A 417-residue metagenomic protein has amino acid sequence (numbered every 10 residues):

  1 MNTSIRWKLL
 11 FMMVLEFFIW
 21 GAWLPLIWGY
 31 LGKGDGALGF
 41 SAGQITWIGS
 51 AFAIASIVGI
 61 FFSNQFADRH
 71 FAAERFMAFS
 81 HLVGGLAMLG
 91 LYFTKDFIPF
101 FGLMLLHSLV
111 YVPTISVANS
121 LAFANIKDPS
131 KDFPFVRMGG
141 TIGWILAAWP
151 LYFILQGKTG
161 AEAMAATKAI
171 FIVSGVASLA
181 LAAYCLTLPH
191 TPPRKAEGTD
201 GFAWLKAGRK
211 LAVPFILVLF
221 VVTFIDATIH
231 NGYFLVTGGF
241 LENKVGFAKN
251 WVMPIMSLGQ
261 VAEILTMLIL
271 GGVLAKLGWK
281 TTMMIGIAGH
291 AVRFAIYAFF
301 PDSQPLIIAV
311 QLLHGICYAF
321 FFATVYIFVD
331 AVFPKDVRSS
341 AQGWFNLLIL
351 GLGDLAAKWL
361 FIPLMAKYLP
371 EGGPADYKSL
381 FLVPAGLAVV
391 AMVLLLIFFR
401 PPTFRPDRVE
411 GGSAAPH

Functional and structural regions predicted by a protein language model:
M1-A53, F215-T223, A227-I255, F322 (+1 more regions): Helix-loop boundary and gating motifs at the non-cytosolic
M1-T3, L188-V221, N243: Juxtamembrane intracellular "pre-TM" segments in multi-pass secondary transporters
V14, A87-M88, F97-V117, L121 (+2 more regions): Hydrophobic core of transmembrane alpha-helices in multi-pass small-molecule transporters, especially MFS/SLC-type
I27, V112-K127, F320-P334: Intracellular juxtamembrane helix-capping segments at the cytosolic ends of symmetry-related transmembrane helices
V58-A72, L155-T159, L265-W279, M365-A366: Helix-to-loop junctions at the C-terminal end of transmembrane segments in multipass secondary transporters
R75-L89, T281-I296: Structural signature of the two symmetry-related core transmembrane helices
L91-Y92, A177-P189, L382-H417: Multi-pass alpha-helical transporter architecture, strongest for 12-TM Major Facilitator/SLC carriers used
F153-V176, P363-A388: A membrane-interface helix-boundary motif in multi-pass transporters
